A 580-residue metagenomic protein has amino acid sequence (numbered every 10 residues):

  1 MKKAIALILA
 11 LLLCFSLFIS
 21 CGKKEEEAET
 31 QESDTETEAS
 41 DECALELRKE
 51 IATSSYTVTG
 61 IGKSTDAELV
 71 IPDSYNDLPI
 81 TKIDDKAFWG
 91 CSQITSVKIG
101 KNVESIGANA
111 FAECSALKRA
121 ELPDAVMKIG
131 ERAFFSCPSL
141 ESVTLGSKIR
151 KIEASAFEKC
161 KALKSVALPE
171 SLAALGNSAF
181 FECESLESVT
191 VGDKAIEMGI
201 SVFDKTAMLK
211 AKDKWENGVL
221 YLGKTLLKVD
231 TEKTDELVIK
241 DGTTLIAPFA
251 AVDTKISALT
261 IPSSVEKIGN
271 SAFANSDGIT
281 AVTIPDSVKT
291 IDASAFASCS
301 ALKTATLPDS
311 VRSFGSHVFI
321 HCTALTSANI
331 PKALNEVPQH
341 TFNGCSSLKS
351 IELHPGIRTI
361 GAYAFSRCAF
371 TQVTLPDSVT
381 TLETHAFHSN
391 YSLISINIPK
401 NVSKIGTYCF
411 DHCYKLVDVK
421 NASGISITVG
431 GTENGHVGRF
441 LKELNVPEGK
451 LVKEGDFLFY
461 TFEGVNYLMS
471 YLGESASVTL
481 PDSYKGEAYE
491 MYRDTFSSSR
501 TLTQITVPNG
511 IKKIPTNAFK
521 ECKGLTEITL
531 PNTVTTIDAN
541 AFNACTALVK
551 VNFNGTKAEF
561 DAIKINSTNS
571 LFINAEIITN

Functional and structural regions predicted by a protein language model:
K2-A10: Sec-dependent signal peptide recognition, specifically the positively charged N-region followed immediately by
L17-S20: C-terminal motif of bacterial Sec signal peptides marking the signal peptidase cleavage site
G22-K24: Bacterial signal peptide processing site
A28-R48: Post-signal peptide N-terminal segment of mature Sec-exported envelope proteins
E42-T53, S64-K82, S92-S105, S115-K128 (+20 more regions): Structural signature of tandem-repeat unit edges
D85-A87, G107-A110, G130-A133, E153-A156 (+13 more regions): Consensus positions within tandem repeat domains that build extended binding/scaffold surfaces
K224: Lipid-handling modules and contact-site tethers
I563-T568: A structural signal for leucine-rich repeat
